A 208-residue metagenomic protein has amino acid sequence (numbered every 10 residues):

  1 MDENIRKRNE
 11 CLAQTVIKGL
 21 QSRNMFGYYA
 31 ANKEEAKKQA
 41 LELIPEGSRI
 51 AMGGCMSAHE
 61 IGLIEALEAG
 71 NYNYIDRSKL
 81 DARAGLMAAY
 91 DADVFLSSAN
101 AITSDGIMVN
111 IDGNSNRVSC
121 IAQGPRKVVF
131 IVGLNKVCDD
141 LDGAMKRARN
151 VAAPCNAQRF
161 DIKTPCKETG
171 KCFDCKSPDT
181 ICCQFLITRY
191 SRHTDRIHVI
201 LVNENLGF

Functional and structural regions predicted by a protein language model:
M1-N9: Glycine- and acidic-residue-enriched helix-capping/strand-helix junction motifs
N4, N24, V132: Conserved short-loop catalytic and cofactor-binding motifs
N9-L96: N-terminal active-site beta-alpha-beta segment that forms phosphate/nucleotide-binding and substrate-recognition loops
Y90-F208: Conserved phosphate- and dinucleotide-binding cores of soluble alpha/beta proteins, encompassing both enzyme active
